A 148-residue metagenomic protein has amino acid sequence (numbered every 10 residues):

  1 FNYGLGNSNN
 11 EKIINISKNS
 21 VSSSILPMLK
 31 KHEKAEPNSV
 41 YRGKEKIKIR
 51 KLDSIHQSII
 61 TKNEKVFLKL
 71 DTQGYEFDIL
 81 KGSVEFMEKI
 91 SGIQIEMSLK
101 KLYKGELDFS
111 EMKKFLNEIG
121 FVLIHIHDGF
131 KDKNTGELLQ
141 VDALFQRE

Functional and structural regions predicted by a protein language model:
F1-E148: Phosphate/nucleotide-binding beta-alpha loop and adjacent structural elements of enzyme active sites
